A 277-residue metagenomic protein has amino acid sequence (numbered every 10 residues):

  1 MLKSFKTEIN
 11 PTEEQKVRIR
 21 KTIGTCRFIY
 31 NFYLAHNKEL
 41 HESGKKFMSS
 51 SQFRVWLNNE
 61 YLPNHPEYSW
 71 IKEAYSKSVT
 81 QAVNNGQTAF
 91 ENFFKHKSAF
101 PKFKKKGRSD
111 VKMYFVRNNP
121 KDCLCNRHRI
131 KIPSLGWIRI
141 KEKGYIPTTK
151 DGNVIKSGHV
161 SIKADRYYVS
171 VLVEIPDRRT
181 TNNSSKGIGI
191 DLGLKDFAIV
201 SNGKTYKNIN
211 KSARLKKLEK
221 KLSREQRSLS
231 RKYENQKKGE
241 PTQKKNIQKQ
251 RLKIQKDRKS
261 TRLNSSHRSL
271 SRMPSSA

Functional and structural regions predicted by a protein language model:
M1-V79: Gly/serine-rich nucleotide phosphate-binding loop at the start of the catalytic core of nucleotide/ADP-ribose-handling
T22, I71-A82, T148, N210 (+2 more regions): Catalytic cores of large soluble enzymes that bind and process phosphate-bearing ligands
T22, N85, A89-N92, K221 (+2 more regions): Generic, well-ordered alpha-helical scaffold segments in large soluble proteins
E42-Y68, G152-S157, I162-R262, R268-S269: Substrate-contacting helices/loops that form the catalytic groove of nucleic-acid and nucleotide-polymer processing
Q52-K163: Acidic carboxylate diad motif detector
